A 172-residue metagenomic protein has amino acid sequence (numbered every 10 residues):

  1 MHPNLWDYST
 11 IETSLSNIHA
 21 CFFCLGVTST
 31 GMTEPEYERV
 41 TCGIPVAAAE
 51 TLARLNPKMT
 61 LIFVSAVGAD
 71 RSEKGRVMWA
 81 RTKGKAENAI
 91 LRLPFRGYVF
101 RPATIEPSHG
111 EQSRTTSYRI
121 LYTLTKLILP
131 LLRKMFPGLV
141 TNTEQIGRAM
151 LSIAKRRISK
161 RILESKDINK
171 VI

Functional and structural regions predicted by a protein language model:
M1-A47, T51-A53, D70: NAD(P)H-binding glycine-rich loop region in Rossmannoid oxidoreductase-like domains and their noncatalytic homologs
I11, I18, A47-L52, K58 (+3 more regions): Structured catalytic cores of enzymes that bind and process phosphorylated ligands/cofactors
C24, L61-G68, F100-P102: SDR active-site strand-loop-helix element
T28, G68, I105-P107: Residue-level marker for beta-strand->alpha-helix junctions and adjacent short loops that shape enzyme
V46, E50, M59-I62, G84 (+1 more regions): Internal, well-ordered alpha-helical scaffold/interface segments that support domain packing or protein-protein contacts
A53-R54, K155: Residue-level signal for alpha-helix termini/capping positions
L55-T60, F95: A short helix->loop->beta-strand "cap" motif at the edges of active sites that frequently abuts
S72-I172: Oxidoreductase cofactor-interface core, primarily capturing Rossmann-like NAD(P)-dependent enzymes
